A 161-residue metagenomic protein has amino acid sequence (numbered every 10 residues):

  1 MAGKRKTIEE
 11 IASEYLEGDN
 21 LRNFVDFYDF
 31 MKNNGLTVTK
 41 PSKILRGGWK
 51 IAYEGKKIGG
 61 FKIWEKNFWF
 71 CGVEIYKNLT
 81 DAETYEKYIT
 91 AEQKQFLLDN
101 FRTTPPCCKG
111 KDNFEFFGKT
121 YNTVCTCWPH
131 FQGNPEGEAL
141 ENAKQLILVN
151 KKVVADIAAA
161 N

Functional and structural regions predicted by a protein language model:
M1, N33, A159-N161: Polar low-complexity intrinsically disordered regions
M1-E17: A short, surface-exposed helix-loop junction/capping segment
S13-V38: Short N-terminal edge-element motif at the start of the domain
S42-N161: Short, conserved beta-strand/beta-arch hydrophobic-aromatic motifs that form part of recognition grooves or interface
